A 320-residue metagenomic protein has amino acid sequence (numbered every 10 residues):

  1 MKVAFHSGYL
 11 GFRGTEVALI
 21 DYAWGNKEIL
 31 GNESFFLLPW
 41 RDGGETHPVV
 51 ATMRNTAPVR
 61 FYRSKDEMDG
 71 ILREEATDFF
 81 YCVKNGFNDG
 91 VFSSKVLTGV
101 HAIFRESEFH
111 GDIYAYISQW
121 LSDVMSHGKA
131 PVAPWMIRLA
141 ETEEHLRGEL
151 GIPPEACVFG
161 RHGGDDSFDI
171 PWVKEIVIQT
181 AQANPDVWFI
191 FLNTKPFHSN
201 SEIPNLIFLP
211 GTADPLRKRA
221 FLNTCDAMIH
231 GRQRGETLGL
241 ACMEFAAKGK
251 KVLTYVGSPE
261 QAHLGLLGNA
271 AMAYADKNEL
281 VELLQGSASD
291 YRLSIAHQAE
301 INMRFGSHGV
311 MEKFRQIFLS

Functional and structural regions predicted by a protein language model:
F5, H47-S122: Extended catalytic core of nucleotide-activated donor transferases of GT-like folds
H6-R13, I20-G70, K195-F197: N-terminal strand-loop element at the rim of the active site of nucleotide-sugar-dependent glycosyltransferases
A76-F79, A220-T237, K250: Acidic donor-binding loop of glycosyltransferase active sites
D112-E143: Donor nucleotide-sugar binding/catalytic pocket of nucleotide-sugar-dependent glycosyltransferases
A133-E202, F208, T212-P215: Conserved catalytic-core segment of nucleotide-activated headgroup transferases in glycan assembly
R219, C242-A247, Q261-A262: Short alpha-helical segment that forms part of, or immediately flanks, the ligand-binding pocket in carbohydrate-active
K251-V256: Short hydrophobic beta-strand element within catalytic cores of glycosyltransferases and related nucleotide-activated
A288-L319: A charged, aromatic-enriched C-terminal amphipathic alpha-helix characteristic of glycosyltransferases across folds
